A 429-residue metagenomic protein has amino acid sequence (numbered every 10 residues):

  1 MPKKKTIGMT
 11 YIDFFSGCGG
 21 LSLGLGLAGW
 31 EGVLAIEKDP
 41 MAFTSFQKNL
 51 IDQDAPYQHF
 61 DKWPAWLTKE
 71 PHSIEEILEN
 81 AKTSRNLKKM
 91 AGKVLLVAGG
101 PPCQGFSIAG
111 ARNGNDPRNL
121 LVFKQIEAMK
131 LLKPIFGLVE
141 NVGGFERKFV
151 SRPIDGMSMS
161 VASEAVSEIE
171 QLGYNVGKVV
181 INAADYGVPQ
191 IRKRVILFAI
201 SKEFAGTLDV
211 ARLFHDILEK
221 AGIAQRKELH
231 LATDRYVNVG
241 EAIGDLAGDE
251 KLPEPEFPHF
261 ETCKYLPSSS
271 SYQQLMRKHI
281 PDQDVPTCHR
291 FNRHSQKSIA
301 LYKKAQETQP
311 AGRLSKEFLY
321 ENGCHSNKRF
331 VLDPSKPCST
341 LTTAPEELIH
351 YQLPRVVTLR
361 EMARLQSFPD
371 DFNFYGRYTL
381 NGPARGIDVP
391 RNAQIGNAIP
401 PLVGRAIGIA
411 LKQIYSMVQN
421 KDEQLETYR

Functional and structural regions predicted by a protein language model:
P2-I135, V142-S163: Core alpha/beta nucleotide-donor-binding catalytic domains of modification enzymes
C18, R194, N397-P401: Short alpha-helical patches at coil-to-helix transitions and adjacent helical residues in well-structured domains
W30, K133, I191-R192, P334-P337 (+1 more regions): Short, well-ordered loop/turn elements at secondary-structure boundaries
D61-W63, K89-A91, P189-I191, L332-S335: Extracellular/periplasmic catalytic domains that process cell-envelope and extracellular macromolecules
N80-A91, P101, F106-L319: Class I S-adenosyl-L-methionine
L95, V195, S339: Residue-level detector of short, conserved catalytic/binding motifs and their immediate flanks
T262-R429: C-terminal target-recognition/interaction regions appended to catalytic cores
